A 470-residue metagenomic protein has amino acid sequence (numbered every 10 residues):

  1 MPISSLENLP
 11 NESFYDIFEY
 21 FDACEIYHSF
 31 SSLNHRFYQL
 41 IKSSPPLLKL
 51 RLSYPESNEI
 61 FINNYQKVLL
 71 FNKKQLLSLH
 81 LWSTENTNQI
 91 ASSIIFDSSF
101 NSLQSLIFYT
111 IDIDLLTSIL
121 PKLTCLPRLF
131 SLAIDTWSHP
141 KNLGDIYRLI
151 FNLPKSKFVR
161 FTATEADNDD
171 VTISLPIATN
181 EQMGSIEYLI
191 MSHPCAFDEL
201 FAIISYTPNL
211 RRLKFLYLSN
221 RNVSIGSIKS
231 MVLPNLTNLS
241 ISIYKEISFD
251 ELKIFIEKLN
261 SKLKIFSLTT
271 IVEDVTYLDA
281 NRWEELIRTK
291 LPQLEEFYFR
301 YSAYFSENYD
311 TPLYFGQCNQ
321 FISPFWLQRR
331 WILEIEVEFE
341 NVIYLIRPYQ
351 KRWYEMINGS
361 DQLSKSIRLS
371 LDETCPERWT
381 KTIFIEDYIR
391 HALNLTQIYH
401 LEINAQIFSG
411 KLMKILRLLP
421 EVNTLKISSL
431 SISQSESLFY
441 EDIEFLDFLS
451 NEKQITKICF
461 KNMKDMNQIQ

Functional and structural regions predicted by a protein language model:
M1-Q470: Eukaryote-biased activation of long, low-complexity terminal tails and linkers
